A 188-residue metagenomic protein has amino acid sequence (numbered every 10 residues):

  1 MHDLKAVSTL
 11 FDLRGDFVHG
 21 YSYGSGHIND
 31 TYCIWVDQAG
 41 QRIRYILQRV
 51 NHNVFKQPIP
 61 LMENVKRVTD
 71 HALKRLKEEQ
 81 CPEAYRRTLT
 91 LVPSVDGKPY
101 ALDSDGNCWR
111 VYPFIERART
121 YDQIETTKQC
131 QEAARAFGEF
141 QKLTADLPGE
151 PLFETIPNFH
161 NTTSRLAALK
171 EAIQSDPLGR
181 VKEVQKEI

Functional and structural regions predicted by a protein language model:
M1-H2, L10-L13, G24-I28, T88-P93: A short linear-motif detector with a strong N-terminal bias
M1-Y21, V68, A72: Juxta-kinase regulatory segment immediately upstream of eukaryotic protein kinase catalytic domains
S8, T69, A134, Q185-I188: A generic alpha-helix structural signal
L13-Q38: ATP-binding glycine-rich phosphate-binding loop
R14, Y21-S25, I46-R49, F55-I59 (+3 more regions): ATP-dependent phospho-/nucleotidyl transfer catalytic cores
W35, R75, A168-L169: Short alpha-helix boundary/capping motifs
Q41-K66, H71-G149: ATP-binding pocket architecture of kinase catalytic cores
